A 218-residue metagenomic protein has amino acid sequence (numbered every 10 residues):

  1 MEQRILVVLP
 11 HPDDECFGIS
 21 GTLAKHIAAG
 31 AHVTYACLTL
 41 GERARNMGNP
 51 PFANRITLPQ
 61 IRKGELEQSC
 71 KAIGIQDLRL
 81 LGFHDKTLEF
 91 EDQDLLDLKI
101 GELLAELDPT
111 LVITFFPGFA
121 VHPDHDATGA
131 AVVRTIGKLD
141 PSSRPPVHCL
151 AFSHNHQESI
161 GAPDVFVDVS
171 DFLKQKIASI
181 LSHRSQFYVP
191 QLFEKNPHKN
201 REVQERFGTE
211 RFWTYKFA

Functional and structural regions predicted by a protein language model:
M1-L107, K138-P141: Active-site rim/loop-helix segments in enzyme catalytic domains that contact anionic ligands
M1-V8, A29, Q76-D77, K86-A218: Metal-dependent de-N-acetylase/amidase catalytic core
